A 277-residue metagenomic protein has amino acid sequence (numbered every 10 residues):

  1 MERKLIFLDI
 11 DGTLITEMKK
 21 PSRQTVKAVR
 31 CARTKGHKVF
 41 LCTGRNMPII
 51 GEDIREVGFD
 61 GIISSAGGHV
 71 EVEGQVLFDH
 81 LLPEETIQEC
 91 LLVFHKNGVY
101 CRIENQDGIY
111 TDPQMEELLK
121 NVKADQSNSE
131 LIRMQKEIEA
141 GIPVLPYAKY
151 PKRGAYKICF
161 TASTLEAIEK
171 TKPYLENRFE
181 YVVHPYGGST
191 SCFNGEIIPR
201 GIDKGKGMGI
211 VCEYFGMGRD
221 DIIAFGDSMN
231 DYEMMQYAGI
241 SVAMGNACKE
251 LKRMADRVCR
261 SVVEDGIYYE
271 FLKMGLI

Functional and structural regions predicted by a protein language model:
M1-L5, S22, N194-I277: Mg2+-dependent phosphoryl-transfer enzymes with acidic/Ser/Thr/Gly-rich catalytic loops
E2-K19, C90, M235: Asp-based phosphoryl-transfer active-site loop
D9, T43, D227: Active-site glycine-centered loops adjacent to acidic/histidine catalytic or metal-binding residues that shape
G12, G67, G226-S228: Active-site metal-binding loops of divalent metal-dependent hydrolases
M18-Q126: Active-site phosphate-binding/coordination module
V57-G58, A66, L175-R178, Y237-A238 (+1 more regions): Short, structured coil segments at secondary-structure junctions
F59-G67, Y181-H184, S241-G245, C259-S261: Short hydrophobic/aromatic-enriched beta-strand-loop microsegments
G108-F225: Conserved acidic, metal-coordinating active-site core of Asp-based, Mg2+-dependent phosphoryl-transfer enzymes
